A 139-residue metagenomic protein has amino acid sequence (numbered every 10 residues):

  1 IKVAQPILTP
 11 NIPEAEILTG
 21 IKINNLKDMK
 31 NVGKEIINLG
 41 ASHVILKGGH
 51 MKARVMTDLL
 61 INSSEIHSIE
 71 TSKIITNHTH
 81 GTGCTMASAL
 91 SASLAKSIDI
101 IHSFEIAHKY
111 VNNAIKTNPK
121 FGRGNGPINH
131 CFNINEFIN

Functional and structural regions predicted by a protein language model:
K2-I66: Conserved phosphate/ATP/ADP-binding segment of small-molecule kinases
I17, N77-I100: Short, small-residue alpha-helix embedded
I23, I69, I128: Short clusters of hydrophobic/aromatic residues that line enzyme substrate/ligand-binding pockets
G49-M51, K73-I75, A107-V111: Glycine-rich beta-alpha junction loops
M51, H80, I134: Active-site-adjacent loop and "lid" segments of alpha/beta metabolic enzymes
I66-H67, S93-A107: Phosphate-handling active-site elements
I66-H80: Short pre-catalytic strand/loop immediately N-terminal to key active-site residues, enriched for Gly-Thr
I101-N139: Charged C-terminal helix
